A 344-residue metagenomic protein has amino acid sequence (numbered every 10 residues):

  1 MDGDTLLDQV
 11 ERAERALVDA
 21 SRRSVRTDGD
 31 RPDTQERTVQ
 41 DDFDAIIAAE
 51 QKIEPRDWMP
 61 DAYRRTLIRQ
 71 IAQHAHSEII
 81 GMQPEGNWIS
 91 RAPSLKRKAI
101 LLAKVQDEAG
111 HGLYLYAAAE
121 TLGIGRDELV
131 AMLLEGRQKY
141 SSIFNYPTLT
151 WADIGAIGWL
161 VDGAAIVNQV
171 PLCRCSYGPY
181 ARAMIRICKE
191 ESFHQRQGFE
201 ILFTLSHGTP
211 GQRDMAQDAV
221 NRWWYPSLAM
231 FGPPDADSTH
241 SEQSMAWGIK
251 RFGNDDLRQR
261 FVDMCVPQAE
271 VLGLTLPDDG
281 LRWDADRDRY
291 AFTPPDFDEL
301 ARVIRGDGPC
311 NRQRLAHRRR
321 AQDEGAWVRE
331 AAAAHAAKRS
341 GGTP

Functional and structural regions predicted by a protein language model:
M1-Y63, L95, A326-P344: Extreme N-terminal leader/anchor segments
D2-S21, D214-P344: Extended, helix-rich structural scaffolds rather than catalytic motifs
R22-Q40, K104-M132, F199-L202: Conserved alpha-helical segments that form or flank metal/cofactor-binding pockets of metalloenzymes
K52-A72, M132-G158, C175, G208-Q212 (+1 more regions): Acidic/His metal-coordination segments adjacent to aromatic residues that form catalytic metal sites in metalloenzymes
D57-Y63, G81-A103, A165-Y180: Helix-loop segments that flank and shape redox-cofactor active sites
Y63-H74, A92-H111, I154, P179-E191 (+1 more regions): Alpha-helical scaffold segments that form or flank carboxylate-/histidine-based iron centers
Y146-Q197: Internal, conserved structured core segments that host functional sites
C175-P226: Glycine- and acidic-residue-rich phosphate-binding/metal-coordinating active-site segment common to enzymes that handle
